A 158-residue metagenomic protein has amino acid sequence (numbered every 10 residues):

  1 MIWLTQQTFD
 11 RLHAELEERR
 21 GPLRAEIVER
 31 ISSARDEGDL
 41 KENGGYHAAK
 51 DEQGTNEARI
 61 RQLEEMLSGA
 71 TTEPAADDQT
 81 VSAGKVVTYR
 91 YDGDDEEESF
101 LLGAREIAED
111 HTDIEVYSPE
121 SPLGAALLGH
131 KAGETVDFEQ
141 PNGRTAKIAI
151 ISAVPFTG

Functional and structural regions predicted by a protein language model:
M1-A58: N-terminal cationic and glycine-rich segments that engage phosphates or anionic surfaces
I2, I27, I31, I60 (+3 more regions): Weak global preference for isoleucine
R19, R30, L63-A70, A108 (+2 more regions): Conserved, well-folded catalytic cores of nucleic-acid-processing and energy-transducing macromolecular machines
R24, E37, E52-N56, R61 (+5 more regions): Alpha-helix boundary/interfacial micro-motifs
G44-Q79: Internal alpha/beta loop-helix hairpins
E73-T157: Non-DNA-binding regulatory cores of transcription-related proteins, predominantly C-terminal effector-binding
